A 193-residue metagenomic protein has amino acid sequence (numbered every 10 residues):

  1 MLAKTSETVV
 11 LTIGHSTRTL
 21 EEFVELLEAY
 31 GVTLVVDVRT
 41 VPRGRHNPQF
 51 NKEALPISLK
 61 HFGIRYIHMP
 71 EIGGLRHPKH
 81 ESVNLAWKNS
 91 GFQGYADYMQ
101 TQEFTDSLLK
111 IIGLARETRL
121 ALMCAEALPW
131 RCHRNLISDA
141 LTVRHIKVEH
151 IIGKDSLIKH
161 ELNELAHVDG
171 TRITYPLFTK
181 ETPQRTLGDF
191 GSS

Functional and structural regions predicted by a protein language model:
M1-S193: Residues lining hydrophobic/aromatic ligand-binding pockets adjacent to catalytic sites
